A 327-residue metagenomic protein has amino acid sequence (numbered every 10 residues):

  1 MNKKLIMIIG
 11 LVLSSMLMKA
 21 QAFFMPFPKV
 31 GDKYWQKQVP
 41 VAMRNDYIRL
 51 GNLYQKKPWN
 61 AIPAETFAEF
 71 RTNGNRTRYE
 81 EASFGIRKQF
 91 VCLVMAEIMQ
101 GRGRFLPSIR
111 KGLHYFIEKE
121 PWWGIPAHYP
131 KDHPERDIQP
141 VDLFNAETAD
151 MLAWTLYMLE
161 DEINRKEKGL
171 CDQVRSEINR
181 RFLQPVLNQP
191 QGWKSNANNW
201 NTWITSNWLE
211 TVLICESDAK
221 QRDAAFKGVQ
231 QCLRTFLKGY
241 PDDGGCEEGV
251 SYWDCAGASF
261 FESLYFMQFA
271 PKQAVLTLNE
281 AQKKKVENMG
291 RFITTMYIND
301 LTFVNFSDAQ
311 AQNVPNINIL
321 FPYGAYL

Functional and structural regions predicted by a protein language model:
M1-A22: Bacterial Sec-dependent N-terminal signal peptides
Q21-R71: Low-complexity, Ser/Thr/Pro/Gly-enriched N-terminal "stalk/linker" regions
G51-I62, S108-A127, G169-Q191, A224-G244 (+1 more regions): Long, well-ordered core segments of solenoidal/helical folds
A64-G85, I125-I138, P190-N196: Internal amphipathic alpha-helical repeat/solenoid segments
F84-M99, K111-Y115, A146-Y157: Non-membrane alpha-helical segments in proteins
D132-S251, E262: Active-site lining segments of carbohydrate-active enzymes
S259-L327: Carbohydrate-active enzyme catalytic cores, enriched for enzymes that act on polyanionic acidic polysaccharides
